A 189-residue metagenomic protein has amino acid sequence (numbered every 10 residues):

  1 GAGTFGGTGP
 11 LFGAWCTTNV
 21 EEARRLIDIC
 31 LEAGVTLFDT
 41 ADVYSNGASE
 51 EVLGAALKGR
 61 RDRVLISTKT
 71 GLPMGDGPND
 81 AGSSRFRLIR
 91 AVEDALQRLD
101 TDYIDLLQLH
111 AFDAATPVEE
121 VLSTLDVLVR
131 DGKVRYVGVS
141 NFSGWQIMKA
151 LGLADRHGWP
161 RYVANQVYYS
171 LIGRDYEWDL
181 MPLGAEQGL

Functional and structural regions predicted by a protein language model:
G1-L65, R130: N-terminal binding-site loop/beta-alpha segment at the start of enzyme catalytic domains that lines or forms
A2-F5, A41-V43, K69-P73, L109-F112 (+2 more regions): Active-site beta-loop-alpha junctions enriched in small/polar residues
F5-E21, P73-I89, H110-T116: Active-site mouth loops of central-metabolism enzymes
A14, F112-L189: Beta/alpha (TIM)-barrel catalytic core signal, keyed to glycine-rich beta->alpha loops juxtaposed to Asp/Glu that bind
W15-L31, G82-D100, E120-S123, I147-G152 (+1 more regions): Short, acidic/polar
A23, C30, F38, L53 (+7 more regions): Conserved, mostly hydrophobic/aromatic
E32, G54-L65, L96-D100, D126-V129 (+1 more regions): Acidic (Asp/Glu)-rich catalytic clusters
E50-R60, A91-Q97, L180-G188: Short amphipathic alpha-helices and their capping/turn segments at secondary-structure boundaries
